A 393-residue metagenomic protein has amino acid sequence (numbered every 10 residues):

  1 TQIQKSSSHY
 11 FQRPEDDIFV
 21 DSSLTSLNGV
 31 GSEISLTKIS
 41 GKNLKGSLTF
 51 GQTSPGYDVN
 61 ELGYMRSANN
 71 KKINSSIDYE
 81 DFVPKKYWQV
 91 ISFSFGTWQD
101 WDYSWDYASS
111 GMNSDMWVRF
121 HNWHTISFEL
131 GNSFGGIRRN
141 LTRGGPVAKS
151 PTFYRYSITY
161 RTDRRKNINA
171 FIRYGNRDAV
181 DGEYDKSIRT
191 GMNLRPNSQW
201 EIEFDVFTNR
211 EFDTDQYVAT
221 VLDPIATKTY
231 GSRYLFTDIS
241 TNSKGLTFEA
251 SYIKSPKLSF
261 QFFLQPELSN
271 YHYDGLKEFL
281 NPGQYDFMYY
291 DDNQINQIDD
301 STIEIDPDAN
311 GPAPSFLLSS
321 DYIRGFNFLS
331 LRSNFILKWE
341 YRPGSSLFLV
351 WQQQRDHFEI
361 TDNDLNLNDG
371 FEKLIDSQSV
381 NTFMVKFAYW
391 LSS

Functional and structural regions predicted by a protein language model:
T1-S393: Exposed, low-structure sequence patches enriched in small/polar residues
